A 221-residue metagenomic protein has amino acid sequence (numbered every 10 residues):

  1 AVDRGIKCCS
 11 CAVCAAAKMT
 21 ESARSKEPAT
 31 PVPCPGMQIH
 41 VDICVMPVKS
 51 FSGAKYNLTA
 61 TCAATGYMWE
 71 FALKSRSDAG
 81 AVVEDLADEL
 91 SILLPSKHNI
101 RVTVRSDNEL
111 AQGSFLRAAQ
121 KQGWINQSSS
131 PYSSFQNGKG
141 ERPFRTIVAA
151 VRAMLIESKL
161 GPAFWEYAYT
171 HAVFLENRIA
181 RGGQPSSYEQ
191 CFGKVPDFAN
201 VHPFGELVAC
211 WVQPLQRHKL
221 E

Functional and structural regions predicted by a protein language model:
V2-A149, G193-E221: Retroviral integrase
M19-T20, L155, E189-Q190: Mixed-charge, polar/low-complexity N-terminal
V151-S158: Short amphipathic alpha-helical interaction patches enriched in hydrophobic/aromatic residues with interspersed Lys/Arg
K159-V212, H218-L220: Charged, gly/pro-enriched flexible loop segments at helix/strand junctions
